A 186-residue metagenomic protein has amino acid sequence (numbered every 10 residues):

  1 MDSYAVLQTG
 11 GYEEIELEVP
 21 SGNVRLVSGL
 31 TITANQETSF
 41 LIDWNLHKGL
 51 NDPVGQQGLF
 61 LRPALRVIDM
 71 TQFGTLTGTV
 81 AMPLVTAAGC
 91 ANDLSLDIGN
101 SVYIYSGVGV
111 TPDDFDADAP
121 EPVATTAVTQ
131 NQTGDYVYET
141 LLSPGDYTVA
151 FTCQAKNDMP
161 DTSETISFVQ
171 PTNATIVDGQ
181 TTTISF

Functional and structural regions predicted by a protein language model:
M1-F186: A short, solvent-exposed, low-complexity linear motif enriched for acidic/polar residues with Pro/Gly/Ser/Thr
